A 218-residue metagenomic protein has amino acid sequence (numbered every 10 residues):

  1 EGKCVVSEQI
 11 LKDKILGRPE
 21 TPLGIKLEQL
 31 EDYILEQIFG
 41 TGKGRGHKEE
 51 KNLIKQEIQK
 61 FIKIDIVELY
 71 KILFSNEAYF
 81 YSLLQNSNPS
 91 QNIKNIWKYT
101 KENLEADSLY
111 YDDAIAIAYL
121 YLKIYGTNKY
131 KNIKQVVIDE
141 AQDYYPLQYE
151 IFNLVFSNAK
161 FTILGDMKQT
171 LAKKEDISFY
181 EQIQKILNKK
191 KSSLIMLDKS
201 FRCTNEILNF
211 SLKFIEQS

Functional and structural regions predicted by a protein language model:
G2-Q135, Q148-Y149: Conserved helicase NTPase catalytic core signature
W97-E105, L122-Q135, Q142-S218: Conserved helicase motor core of SF1/SF2 NTP-dependent helicases
